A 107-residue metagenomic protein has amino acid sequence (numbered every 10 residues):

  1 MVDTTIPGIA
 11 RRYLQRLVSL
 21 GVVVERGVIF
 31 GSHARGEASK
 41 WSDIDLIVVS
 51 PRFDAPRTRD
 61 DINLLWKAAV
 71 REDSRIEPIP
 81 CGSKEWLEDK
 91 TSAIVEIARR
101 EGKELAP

Functional and structural regions predicted by a protein language model:
M1-R26, R35-K40, P51-P107: Catalytic core of pol beta-like nucleotidyltransferases
F30-S32: Glycine-rich beta-strand-to-loop/alpha-helix junction loops that act as flexible
D45-V48: Short beta-strand->loop micro-motif that forms the acidic, two-metal-ion catalytic signature in nucleotide-processing
